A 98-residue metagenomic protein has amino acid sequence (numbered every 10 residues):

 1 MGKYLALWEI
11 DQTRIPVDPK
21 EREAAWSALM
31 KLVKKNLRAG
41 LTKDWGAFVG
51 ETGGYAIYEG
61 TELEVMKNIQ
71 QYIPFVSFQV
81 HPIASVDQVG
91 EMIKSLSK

Functional and structural regions predicted by a protein language model:
M1-K98: Conserved, structured core segments of small domains
